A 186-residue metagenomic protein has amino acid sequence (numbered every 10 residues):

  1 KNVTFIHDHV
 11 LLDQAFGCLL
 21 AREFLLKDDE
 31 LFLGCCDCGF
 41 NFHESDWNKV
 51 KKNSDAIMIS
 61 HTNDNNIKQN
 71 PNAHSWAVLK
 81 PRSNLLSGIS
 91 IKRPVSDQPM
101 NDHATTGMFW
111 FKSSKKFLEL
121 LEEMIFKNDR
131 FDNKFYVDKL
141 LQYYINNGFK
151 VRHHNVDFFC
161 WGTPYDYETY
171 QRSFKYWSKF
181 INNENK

Functional and structural regions predicted by a protein language model:
K1-H7, D28-C35, S54-S60, K150-T163 (+1 more regions): Short, Lys/Arg-enriched charge-dense amphipathic segments
N2-V78: Conserved beta-loop-beta/alpha segment of the NTase-like Rossmann-fold superfamily that binds/positions NTPs
N48, S83-W161, Y165-E168, R172-N185: Catalytic-core segments of class I nucleotidyltransferases/pyrophosphorylases that form NMP-activated intermediates
